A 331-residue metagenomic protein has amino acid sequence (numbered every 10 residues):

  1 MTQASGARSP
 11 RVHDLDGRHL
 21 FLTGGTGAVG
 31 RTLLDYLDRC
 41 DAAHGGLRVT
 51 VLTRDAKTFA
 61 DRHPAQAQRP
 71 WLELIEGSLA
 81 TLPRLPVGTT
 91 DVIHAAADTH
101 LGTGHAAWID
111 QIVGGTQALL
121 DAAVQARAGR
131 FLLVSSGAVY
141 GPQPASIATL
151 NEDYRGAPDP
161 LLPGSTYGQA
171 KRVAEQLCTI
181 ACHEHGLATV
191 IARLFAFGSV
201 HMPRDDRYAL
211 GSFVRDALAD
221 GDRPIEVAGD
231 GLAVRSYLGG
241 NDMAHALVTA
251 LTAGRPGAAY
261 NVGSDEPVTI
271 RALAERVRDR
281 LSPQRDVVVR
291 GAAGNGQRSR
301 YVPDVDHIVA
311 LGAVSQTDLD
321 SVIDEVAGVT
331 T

Functional and structural regions predicted by a protein language model:
M1-H13, H19, H44-L47, L319-T331: Amphipathic terminal alpha-helices
V12, H19-A43: N-terminal Rossmann NAD(P)H-binding glycine-rich loop of SDR-like oxidoreductase domains
T23, L52, V92-A96, F131-G137 (+1 more regions): SDR active-site strand-loop-helix element
Q68, L72-G114: NAD(P)H-binding glycine-rich loop region in Rossmannoid oxidoreductase-like domains and their noncatalytic homologs
A118-G164: Conserved Rossmann-fold NAD(P)-dependent oxidoreductase catalytic core, especially the SDR/UDP-sugar
A145-A148, E152, Q176-R235, G240-A244 (+1 more regions): NAD(P)-dependent short-chain dehydrogenase/reductase
T166, A170: Active-site helix of classical SDR
A219-T331: C-terminal substrate-binding subdomain of Rossmann-fold SDR/epimerase-dehydratase oxidoreductases
